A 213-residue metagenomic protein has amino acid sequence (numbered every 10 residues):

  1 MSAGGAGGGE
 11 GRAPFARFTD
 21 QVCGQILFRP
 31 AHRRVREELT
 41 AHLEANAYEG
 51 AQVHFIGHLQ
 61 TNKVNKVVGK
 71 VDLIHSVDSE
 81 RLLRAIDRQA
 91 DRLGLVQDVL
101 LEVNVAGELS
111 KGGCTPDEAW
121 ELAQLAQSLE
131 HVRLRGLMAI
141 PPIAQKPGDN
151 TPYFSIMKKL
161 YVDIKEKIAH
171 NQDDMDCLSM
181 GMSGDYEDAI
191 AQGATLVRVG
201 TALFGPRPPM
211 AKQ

Functional and structural regions predicted by a protein language model:
M1-G4, F18-C23, V35: Catalytic lobes of large eukaryotic enzymes
G8-P30: Conserved small-domain helix->loop->beta segment predominantly found in fold-type I
R12, H32-G184, I190-Q192, F204-P206: Conserved alpha/beta-domain cores
G193-T195, G200: Active-site-proximal glycine-rich helix-loop-beta segment
M210-Q213: Active-site loop ensemble at the mouth of alpha/beta enzyme cores that anchors a bound cofactor
